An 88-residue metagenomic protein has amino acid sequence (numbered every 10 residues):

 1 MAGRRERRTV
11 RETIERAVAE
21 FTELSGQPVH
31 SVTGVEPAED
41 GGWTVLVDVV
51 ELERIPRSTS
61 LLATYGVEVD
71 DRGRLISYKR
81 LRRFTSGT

Functional and structural regions predicted by a protein language model:
A2, T13-R16, G26, L46-V50 (+1 more regions): Generic alpha-helix detector with strongest preference for long hydrophobic helices that associate with membranes
A2-R8, V29, R74-T88: Short, charged, intrinsically disordered terminal tails
R4-V35: Short, non-transmembrane alpha-helical segments in secretory-pathway proteins
V32-V67: Exposed beta-strand-loop-beta-strand "reactive/processing" segments of non-cytosolic proteins
R57-R83: A short, surface-exposed beta-strand/turn
